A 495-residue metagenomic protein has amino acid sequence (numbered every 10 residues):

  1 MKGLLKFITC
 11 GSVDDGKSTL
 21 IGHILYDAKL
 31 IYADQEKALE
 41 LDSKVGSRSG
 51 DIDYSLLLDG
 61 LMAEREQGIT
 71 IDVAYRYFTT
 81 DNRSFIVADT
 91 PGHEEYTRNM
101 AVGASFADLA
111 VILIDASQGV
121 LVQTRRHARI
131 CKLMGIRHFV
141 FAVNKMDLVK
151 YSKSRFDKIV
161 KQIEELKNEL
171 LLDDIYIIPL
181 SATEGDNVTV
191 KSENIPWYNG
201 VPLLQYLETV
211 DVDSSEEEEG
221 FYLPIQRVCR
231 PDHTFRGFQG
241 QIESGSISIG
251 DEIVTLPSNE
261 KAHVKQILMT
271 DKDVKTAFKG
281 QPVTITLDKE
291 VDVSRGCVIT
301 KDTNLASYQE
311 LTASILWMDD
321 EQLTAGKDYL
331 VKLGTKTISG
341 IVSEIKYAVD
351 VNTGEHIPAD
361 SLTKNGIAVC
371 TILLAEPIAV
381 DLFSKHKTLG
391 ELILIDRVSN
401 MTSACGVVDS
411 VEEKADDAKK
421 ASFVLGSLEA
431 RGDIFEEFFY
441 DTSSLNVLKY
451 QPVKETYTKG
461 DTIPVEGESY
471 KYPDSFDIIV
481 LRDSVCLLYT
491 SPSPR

Functional and structural regions predicted by a protein language model:
M1-C10, D15-T19, T80-D81, D232-F439 (+1 more regions): C-terminal effector/interaction modules appended to NTPase cores
K2-R98, A107, A142: P-loop NTPase switch module centered on the Walker A-proximal segment
E94, F106-R125, R137-V140, D147-S154: Conserved Switch II/interswitch segment of TRAFAC-class P-loop GTPases
A110-L113, I136-M146, K167, L171-L180: Conserved beta-strand/loop subsegment of P-loop NTPase cores
Y151-T209: Canonical P-loop GTPase G-domain recognition
V201-Q239, V254, K261: Accessory interdomain/linker segments of ATP-dependent helicases and helicase-like nucleic-acid enzymes that mediate
I478-R482: Conserved nucleotide-sensing/catalytic segment adjacent to the nucleotide-binding pocket in NTP-handling enzymes
Y489-P494: Conserved small/polar residues in nucleotide/adenosyl-binding loops
